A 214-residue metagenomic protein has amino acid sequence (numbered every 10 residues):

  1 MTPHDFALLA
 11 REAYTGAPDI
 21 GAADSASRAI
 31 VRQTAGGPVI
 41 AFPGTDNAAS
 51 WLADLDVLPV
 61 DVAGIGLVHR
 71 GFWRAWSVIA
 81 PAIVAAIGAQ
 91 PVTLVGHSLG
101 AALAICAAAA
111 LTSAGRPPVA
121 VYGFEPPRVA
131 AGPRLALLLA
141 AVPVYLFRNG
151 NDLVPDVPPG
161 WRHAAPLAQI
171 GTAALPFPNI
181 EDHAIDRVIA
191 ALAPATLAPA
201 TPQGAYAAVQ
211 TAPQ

Functional and structural regions predicted by a protein language model:
M1-V95, L99-Q214: Non-catalytic, mobile gating and regulatory segments of ester bond hydrolases
